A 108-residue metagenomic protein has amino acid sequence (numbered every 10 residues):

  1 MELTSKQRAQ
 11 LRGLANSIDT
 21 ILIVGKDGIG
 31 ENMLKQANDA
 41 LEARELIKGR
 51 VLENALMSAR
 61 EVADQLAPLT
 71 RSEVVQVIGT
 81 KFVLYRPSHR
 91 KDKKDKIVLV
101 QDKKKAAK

Functional and structural regions predicted by a protein language model:
M1-K108: Positively charged, polar, low-complexity stretches
